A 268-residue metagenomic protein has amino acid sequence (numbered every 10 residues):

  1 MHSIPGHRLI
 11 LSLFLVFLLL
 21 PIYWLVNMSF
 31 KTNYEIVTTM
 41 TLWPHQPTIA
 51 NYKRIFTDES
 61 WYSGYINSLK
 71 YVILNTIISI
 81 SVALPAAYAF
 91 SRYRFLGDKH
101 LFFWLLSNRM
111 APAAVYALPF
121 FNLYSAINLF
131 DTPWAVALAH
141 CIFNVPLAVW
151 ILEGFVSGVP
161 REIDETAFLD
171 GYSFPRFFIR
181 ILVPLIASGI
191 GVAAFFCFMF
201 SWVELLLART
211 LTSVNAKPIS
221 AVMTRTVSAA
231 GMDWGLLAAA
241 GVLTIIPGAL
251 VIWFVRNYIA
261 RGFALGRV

Functional and structural regions predicted by a protein language model:
S3-V268: A structural signal for multi-pass alpha-helical bundles of membrane permease subunits that mediate small-molecule
